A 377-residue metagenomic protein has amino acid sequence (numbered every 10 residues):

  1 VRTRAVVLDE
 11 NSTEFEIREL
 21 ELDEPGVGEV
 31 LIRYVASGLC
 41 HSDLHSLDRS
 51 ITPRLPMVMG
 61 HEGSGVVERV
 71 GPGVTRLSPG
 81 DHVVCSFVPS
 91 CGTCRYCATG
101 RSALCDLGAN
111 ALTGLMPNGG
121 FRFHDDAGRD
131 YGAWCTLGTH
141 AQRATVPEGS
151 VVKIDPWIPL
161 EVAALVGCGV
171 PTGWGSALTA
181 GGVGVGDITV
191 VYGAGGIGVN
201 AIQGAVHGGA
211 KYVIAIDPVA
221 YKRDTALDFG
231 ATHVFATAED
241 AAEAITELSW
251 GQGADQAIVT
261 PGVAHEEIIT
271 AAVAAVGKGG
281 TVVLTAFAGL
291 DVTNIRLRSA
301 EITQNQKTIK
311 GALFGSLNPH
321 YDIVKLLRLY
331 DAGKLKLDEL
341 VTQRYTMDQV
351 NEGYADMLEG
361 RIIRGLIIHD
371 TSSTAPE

Functional and structural regions predicted by a protein language model:
V1, E239-D240, T270-A274, K278 (+1 more regions): C-terminal hydrophobic helical "lid"/dimerization subdomain of Rossmann-like NAD(P)H-dependent oxidoreductases
R4, E16, E21, R33 (+2 more regions): Residues located in well-ordered beta-strands
E21-L22, R54-G60, G132-T136, Q142-R143: Short Gly/Pro-enriched turn/cap motifs at secondary-structure boundaries
D23-S37, D48-A98, A103, A111 (+2 more regions): Glycine-rich beta-strand-centered segment in the early N-terminal region that forms part of a ligand/cofactor-binding
G80, G186, A231, G253-D255 (+2 more regions): Local beta-strand N-terminus motif with an aromatic residue
F87-G149: Cysteine-cluster motifs in flexible loop/terminal segments that predominantly coordinate metals
Q142-R143, G149-V151, D155-E243: Mid-domain Rossmann-like dinucleotide-binding core that forms the NAD(H)/NADP(H) cofactor-binding site
G181-G184, A220-T308, T374-E377: Glycine-rich cofactor phosphate-binding loops and adjacent beta1-alpha1 units of small-molecule cofactor enzyme domains
